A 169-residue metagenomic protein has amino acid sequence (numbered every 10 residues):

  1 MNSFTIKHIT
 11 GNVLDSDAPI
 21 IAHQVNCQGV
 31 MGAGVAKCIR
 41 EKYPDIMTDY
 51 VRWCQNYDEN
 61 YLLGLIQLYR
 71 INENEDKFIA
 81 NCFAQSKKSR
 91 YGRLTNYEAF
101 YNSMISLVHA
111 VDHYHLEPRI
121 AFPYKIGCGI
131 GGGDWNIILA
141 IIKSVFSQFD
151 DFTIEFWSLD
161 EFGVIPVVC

Functional and structural regions predicted by a protein language model:
M1-C169: Macrodomain-like recognition of ADP-ribose-binding/processing modules
